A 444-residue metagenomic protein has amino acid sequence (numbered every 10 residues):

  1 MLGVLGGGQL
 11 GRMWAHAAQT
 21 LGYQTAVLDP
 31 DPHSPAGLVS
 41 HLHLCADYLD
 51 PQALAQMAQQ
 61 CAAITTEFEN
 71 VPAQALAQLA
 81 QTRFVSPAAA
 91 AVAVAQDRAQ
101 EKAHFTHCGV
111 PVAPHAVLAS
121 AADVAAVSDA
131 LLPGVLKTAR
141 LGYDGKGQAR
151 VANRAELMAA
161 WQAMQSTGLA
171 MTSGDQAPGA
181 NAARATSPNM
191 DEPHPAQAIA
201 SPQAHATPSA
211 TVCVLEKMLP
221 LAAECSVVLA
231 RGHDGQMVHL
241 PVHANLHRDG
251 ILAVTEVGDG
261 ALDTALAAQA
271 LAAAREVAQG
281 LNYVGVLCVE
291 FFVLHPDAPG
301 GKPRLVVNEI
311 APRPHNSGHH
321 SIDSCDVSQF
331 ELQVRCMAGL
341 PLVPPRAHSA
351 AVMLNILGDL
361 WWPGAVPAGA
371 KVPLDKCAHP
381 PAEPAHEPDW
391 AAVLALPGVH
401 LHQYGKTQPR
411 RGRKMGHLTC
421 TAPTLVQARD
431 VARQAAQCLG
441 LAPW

Functional and structural regions predicted by a protein language model:
M1-Q100, H107, A122, Q176-P178 (+1 more regions): ATP-binding N-terminal substructure of ATP-dependent carboxylate-amine bond-forming enzymes
T82, A88-A155, A159, T172: A conserved helix-loop-beta module that forms one wall/lid of the active-site cleft in ATP-utilizing catalytic domains
A113, K146, A223-C225, M237-L240 (+5 more regions): Change "...and in nucleic-acid phosphodiester-cleaving endonucleases..." to "...and in nucleic-acid processing enzymes
A122-A125, Q162-T211, H295-K302, A365-A385: Intrinsically disordered, low-complexity terminal tails and inter-domain linkers enriched for S/T/G/P/D/E
G147, V151-T172, P195, A206-V289 (+1 more regions): Internal nucleotide-binding/catalytic subdomain
A170, Q176, T186-N189, R335-W444: Peripheral (often C-terminal) accessory segments that flank ATP-dependent C-N-forming ligase machineries
A268-V289, A311-A378: Active-site "cap" helix and flanking loop/linker of ATP-utilizing ligase/carboxylase catalytic domains
